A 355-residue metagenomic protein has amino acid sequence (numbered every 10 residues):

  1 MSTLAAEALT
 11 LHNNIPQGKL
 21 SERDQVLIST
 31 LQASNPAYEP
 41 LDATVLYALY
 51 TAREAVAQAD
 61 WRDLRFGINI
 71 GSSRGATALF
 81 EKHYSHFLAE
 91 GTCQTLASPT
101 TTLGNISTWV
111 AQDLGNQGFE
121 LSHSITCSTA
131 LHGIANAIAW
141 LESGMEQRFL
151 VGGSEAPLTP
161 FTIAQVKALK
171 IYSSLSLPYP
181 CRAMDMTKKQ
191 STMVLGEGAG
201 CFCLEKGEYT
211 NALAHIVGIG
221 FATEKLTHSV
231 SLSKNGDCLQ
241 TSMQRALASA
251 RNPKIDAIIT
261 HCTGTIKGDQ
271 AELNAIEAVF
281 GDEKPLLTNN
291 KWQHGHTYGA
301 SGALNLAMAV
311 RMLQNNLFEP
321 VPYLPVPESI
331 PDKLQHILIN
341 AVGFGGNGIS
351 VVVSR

Functional and structural regions predicted by a protein language model:
M1-E22, L177-S249, D256-A257: Condensing-enzyme catalytic core mediating Claisen C-C bond formation in acyl metabolism
S2-I70, A76-L79, S242-K254, V279: Conserved active-site "lid/cap" helical segment
P40-L46, Q94-G104, L121-T129, M193 (+2 more regions): Active-site nucleophile and cofactor-binding loops and adjacent substrate-binding regions of central metabolic enzymes
L49-R53, L103, A111-L114, F119-E155 (+3 more regions): Active-site-proximal alpha-helical scaffold in enzymes
A52, I68, V110, A130 (+8 more regions): Conserved small-residue
S72-L121, A168-L169, G268-D282: Active-site-proximal gating segment of KS-fold condensing enzymes and close homologs
T92-C93, A135, A139, P157-N211 (+1 more regions): Glycine-/small-residue-rich "gating" segment that lines the acyl/pantetheine channel and substrate pocket
M145-M186, Q190, I219-S233, C262-Q270 (+1 more regions): Acyl-CoA/ACP chain-elongation machinery
